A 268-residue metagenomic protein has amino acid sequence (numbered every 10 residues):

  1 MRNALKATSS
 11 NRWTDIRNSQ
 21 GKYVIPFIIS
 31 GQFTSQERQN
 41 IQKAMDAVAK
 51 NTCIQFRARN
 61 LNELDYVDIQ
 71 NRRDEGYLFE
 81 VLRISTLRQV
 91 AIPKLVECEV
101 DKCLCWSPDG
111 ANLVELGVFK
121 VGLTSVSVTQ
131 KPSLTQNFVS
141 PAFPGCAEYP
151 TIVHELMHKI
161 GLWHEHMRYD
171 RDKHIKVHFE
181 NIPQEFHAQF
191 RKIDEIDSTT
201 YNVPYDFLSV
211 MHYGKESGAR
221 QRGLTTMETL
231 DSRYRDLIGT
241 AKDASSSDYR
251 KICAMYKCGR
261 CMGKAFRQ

Functional and structural regions predicted by a protein language model:
M1-Q268: Zinc-dependent metalloendopeptidases
